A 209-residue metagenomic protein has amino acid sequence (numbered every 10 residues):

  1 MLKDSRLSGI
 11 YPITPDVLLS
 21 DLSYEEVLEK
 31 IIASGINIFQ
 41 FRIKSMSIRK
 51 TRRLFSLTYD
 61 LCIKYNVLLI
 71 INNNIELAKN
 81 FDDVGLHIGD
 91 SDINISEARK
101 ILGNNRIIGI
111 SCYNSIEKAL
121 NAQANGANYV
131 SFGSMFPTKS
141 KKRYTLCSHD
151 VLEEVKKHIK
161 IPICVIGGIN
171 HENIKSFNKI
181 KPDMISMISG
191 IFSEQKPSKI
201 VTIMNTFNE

Functional and structural regions predicted by a protein language model:
M1-N94, K100-Y129, E154, K160-I163 (+3 more regions): Conserved N-terminal beta1-alpha1 strand-loop-helix module at the mouth
A78, F136-K142: A short acidic, helix-capping loop that chelates divalent metal ions and anchors anionic groups
I93-I95, T138-K139: A short, polar/charged loop-to-alpha-helix boundary motif
S148-H149: Short alpha-helical segments enriched in small residues
